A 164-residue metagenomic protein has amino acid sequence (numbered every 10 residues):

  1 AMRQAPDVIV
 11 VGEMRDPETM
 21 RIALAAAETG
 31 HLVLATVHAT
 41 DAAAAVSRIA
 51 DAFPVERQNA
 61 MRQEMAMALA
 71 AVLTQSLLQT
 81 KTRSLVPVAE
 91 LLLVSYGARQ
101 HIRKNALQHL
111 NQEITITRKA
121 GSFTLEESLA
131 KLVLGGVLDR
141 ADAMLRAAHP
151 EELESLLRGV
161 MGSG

Functional and structural regions predicted by a protein language model:
A1-G164: Short, flexible helix-loop junctions that flank or precede catalytic/ligand sites
